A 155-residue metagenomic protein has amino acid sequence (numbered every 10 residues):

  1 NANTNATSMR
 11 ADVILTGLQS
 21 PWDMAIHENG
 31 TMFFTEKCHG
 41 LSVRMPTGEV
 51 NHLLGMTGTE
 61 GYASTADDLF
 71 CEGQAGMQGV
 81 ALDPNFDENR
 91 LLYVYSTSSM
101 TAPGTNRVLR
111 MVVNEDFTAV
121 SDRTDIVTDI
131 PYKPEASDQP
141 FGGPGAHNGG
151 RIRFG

Functional and structural regions predicted by a protein language model:
N1-G155: Acidic, Gly/Ser/Thr-rich repeat motifs that build Ca2+-stabilized beta-propeller blades
